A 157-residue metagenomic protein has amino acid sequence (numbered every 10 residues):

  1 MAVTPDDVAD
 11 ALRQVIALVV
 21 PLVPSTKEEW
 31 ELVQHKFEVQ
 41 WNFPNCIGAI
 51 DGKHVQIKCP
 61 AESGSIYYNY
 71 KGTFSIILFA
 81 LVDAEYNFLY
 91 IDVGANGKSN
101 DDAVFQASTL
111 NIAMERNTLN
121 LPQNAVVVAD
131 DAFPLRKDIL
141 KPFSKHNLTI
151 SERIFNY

Functional and structural regions predicted by a protein language model:
M1-Y157: Short, well-ordered secondary-structure "scaffold" segments embedded in the functional core of diverse domains
